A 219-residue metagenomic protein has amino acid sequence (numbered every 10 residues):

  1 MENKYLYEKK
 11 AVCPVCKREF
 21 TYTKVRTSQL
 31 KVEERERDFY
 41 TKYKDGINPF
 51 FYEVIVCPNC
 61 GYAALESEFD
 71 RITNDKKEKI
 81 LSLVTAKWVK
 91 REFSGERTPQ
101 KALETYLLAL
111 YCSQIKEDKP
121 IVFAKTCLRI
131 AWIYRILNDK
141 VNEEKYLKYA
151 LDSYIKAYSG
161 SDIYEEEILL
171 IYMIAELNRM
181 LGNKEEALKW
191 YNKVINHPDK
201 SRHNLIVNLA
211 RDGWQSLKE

Functional and structural regions predicted by a protein language model:
M1-K79: N-terminal cysteine/histidine-rich coordination modules
S94-G95, A109-F123, I155-E165, D199-H203: Flexible helix-coil transition and linker loops at the boundaries of alpha-helical arrays
Q100, E117, I121-K125, R129 (+2 more regions): Start-of-helix signal in alpha-solenoid helical-repeat scaffolds, especially tetratricopeptide repeats
V122, N142, Y146, D162-E167 (+2 more regions): Structural signature of alpha-solenoid helical repeat junctions
L137, V141-E144, L181, W214: Structural motif corresponding to the intra-repeat A-B loop/turn of tetratricopeptide repeats
